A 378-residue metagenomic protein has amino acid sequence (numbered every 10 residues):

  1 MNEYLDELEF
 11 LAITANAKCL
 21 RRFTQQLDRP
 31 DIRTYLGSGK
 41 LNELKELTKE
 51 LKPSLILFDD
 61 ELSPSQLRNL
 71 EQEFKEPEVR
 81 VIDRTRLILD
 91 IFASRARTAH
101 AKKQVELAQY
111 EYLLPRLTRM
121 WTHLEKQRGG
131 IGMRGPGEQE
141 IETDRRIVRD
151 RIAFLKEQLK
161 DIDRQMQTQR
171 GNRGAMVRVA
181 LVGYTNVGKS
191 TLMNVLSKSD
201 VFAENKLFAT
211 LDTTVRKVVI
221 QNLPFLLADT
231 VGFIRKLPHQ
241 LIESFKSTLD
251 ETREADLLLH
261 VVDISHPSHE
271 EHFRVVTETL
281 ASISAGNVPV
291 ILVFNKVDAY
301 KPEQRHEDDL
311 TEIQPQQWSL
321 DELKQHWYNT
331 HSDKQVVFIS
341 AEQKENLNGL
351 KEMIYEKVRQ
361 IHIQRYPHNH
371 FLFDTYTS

Functional and structural regions predicted by a protein language model:
M1-R84, I88: N-terminal accessory targeting/assembly segments
E3-D6, R29-E46, D212, V231-E254 (+1 more regions): Switch II of P-loop NTPase G domains
E9, P115-V187, M193-N194, P267 (+1 more regions): C-terminal-of-GTPase-core extension/linker across diverse P-loop GTPases
L27, D31-T34, D60-P64, R235 (+3 more regions): Conserved Switch II/interswitch segment of TRAFAC-class P-loop GTPases
T48-E50, K217-Q221, L226, D250-E254 (+3 more regions): Conserved catalytic network of the ASCE P-loop NTPase/AAA+ motor domain
T85-V105: Short alpha-helix plus adjacent loop in nuclease-associated cores
G171-G174, V195-F225, I234, H239-S247 (+2 more regions): Switch I (effector-binding) loop of TRAFAC-class P-loop GTPase G-domains
